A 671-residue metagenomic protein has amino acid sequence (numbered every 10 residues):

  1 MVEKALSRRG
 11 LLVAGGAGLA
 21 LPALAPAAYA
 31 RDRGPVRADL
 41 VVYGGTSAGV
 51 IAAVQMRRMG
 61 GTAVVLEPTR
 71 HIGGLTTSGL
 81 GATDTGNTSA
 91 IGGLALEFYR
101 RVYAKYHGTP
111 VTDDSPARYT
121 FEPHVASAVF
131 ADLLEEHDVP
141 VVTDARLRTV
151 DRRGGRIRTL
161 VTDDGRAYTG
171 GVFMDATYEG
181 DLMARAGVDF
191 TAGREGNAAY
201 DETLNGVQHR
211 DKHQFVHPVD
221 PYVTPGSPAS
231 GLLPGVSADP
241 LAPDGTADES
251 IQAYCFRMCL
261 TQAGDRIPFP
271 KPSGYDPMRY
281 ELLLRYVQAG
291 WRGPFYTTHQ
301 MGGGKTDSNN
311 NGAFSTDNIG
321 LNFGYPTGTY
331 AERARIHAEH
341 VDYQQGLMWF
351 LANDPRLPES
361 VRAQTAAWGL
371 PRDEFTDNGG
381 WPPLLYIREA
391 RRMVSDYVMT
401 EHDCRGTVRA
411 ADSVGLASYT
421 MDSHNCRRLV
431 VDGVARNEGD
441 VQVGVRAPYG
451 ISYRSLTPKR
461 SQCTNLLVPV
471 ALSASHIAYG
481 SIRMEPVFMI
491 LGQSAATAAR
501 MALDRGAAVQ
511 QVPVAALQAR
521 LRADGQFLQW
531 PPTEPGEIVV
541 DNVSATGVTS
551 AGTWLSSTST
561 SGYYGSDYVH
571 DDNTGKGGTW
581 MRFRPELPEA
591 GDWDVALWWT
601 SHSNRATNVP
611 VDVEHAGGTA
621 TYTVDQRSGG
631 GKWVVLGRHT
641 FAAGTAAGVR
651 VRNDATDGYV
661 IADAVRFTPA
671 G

Functional and structural regions predicted by a protein language model:
M1-L6, G15-A23, Y29: N-terminal secretory signal peptides
G61-T62, E67-T149, T191, A199-D201 (+1 more regions): Conserved N-terminal/central alpha/beta ligand/cofactor-binding core
R166-V172, A176-T533: Flavin (FAD/FMN)-binding glycine-rich loop and adjacent Rossmann-like elements that form
Y568-L587: Short beta-strands within extracellular/lumenal beta-sheet-rich domains
M581, L587-H602: A short beta-strand element within beta-rich, extracytoplasmic domains of secreted/secretory-pathway proteins
S603-G618: Short, surface-exposed beta-strand/strand-loop-strand elements in extracellular ectodomains
A616-A643: Extracellular carbohydrate recognition and processing domains and analogous Trp-centered ligand-binding platforms
R650-G658: Short beta-strand-plus-loop segments that form exposed binding edges in beta-rich domains
